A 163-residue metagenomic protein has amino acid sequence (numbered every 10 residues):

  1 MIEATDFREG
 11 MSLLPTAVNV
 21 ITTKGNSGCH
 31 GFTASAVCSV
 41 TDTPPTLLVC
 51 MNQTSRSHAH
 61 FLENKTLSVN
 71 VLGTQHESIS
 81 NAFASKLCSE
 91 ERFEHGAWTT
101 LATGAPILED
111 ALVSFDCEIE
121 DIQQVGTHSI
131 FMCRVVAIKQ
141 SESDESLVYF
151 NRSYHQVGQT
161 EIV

Functional and structural regions predicted by a protein language model:
M1-V163: Basic, polyanion-binding surface patches
